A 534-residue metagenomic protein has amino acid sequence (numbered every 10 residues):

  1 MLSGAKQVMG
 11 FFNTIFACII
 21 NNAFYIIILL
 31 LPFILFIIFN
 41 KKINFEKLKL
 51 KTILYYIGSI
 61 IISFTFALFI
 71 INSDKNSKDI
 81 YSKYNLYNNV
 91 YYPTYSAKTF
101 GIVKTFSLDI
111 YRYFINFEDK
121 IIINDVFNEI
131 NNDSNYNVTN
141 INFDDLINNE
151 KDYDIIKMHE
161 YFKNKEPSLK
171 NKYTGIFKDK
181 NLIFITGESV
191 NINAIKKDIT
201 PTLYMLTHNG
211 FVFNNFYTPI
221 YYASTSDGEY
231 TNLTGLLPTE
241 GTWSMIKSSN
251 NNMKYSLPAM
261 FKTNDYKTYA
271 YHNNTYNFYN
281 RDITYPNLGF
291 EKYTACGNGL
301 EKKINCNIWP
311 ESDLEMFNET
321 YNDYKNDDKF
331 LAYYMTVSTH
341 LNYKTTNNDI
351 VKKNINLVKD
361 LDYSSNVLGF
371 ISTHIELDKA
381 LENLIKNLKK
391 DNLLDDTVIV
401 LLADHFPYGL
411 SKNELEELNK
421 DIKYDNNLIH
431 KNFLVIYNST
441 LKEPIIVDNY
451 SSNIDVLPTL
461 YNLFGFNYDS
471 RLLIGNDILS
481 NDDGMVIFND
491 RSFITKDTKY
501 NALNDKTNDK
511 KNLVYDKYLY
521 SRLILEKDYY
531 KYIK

Functional and structural regions predicted by a protein language model:
M1-Y136, Y529: Transmembrane and membrane-interface helices of multi-pass, inner-membrane envelope-modifying transferases
S3-K6, I141, E150-Y153, S451 (+1 more regions): Short coil/turn linker and secondary-structure boundary residues
K83-F184, S189-Y204: Membrane/wall-proximal cationic-aromatic binding patches
Y153-K534: Solvent-exposed soluble domains appended to multi-pass membrane proteins
